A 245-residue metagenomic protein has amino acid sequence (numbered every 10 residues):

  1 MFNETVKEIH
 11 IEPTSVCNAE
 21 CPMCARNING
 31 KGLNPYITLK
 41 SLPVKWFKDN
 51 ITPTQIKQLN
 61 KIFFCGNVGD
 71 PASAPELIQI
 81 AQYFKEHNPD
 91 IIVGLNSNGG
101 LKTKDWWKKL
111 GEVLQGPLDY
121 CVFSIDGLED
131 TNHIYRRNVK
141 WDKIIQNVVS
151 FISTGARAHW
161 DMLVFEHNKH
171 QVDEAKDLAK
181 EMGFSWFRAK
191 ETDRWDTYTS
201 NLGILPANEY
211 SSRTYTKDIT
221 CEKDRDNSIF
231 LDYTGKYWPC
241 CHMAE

Functional and structural regions predicted by a protein language model:
M1-E12, S185-E245: Accessory C-terminal segments flanking Radical SAM cores
M1-Y120, I134-D142, Q146: Conserved alpha-helical substructure of the radical SAM core
N67, N98-G100, D126-L128, L163-F165 (+1 more regions): Active-site beta-loop-alpha junctions enriched in small/polar residues
I80-K85, K169-R188: Short, electropositive alpha-helical surface patch
V93, V148-Q171: Conserved strand-turn element in the central/C-terminal portion of the radical SAM core barrel that lines
G94-N96, V122, H159, F187-R188: Structural detector of well-ordered beta-strand residues that form the stable sheet scaffold of enzyme domains
K102-K104, K169-V172, W238: Short, well-ordered alpha-helical microsegments
Q115-E129, W186-D193: Non-cysteine beta-strand/loop elements that form the S-adenosyl-L-methionine
